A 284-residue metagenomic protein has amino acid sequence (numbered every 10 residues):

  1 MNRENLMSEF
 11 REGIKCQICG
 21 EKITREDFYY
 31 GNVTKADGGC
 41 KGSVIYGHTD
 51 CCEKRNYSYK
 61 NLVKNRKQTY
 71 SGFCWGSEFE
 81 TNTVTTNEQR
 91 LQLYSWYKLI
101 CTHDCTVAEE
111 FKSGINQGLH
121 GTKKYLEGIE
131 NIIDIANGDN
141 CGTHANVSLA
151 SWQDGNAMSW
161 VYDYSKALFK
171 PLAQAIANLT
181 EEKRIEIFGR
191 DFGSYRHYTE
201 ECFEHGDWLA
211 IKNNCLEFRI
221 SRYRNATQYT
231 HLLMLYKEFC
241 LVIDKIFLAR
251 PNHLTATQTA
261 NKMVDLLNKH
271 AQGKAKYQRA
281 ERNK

Functional and structural regions predicted by a protein language model:
M1-F10: Short, intrinsically disordered terminal segments enriched in charged and Pro/Gly residues
G13-I14, I45, T49: Residues immediately within or flanking Cys/His clusters that coordinate Zn2+ in small zinc-binding modules
Q17-E21, A36-C40, D50-I133, E200 (+3 more regions): Terminal catalytic/cofactor-binding subdomain
E26-Y29: Short Cys/His-rich "knuckle" micro-motifs
G76, N156-R224, R279-E281: Aromatic/basic-lined ligand-recognition segments that form π-stacking hydrophobic pockets flanked by Lys/Arg to engage
E80, G138-W152, C215-R219: Histidine-centered divalent-metal-coordination microenvironment in nucleic-acid enzymes
G121-I133, G155-I176, T227-A249: Long, well-ordered alpha-helical scaffolding segments within enzyme catalytic domains, especially pronounced
A173-D191, D244-Q278: Flexible helix-coil linker/hinge segments at domain or subdomain boundaries
